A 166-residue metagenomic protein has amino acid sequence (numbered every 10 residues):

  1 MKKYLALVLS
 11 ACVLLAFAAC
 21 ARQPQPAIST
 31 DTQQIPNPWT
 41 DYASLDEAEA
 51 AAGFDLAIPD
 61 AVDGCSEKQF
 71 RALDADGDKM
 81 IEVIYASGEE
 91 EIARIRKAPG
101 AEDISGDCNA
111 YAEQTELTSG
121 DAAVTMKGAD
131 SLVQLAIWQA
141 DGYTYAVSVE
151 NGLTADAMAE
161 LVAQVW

Functional and structural regions predicted by a protein language model:
M1-L5, L9: Positively charged n-region of N-terminal signal peptides that target proteins for export
A11-V13: Short linear segments in intrinsically disordered or otherwise low-structure-confidence regions
A16-A19: C-terminal motif of bacterial Sec signal peptides marking the signal peptidase cleavage site
A21-Q23: Bacterial signal peptide processing site
S29-A140: Short, solvent-exposed recognition patches
D141-W166: Surface-exposed amphipathic alpha-helical segments
